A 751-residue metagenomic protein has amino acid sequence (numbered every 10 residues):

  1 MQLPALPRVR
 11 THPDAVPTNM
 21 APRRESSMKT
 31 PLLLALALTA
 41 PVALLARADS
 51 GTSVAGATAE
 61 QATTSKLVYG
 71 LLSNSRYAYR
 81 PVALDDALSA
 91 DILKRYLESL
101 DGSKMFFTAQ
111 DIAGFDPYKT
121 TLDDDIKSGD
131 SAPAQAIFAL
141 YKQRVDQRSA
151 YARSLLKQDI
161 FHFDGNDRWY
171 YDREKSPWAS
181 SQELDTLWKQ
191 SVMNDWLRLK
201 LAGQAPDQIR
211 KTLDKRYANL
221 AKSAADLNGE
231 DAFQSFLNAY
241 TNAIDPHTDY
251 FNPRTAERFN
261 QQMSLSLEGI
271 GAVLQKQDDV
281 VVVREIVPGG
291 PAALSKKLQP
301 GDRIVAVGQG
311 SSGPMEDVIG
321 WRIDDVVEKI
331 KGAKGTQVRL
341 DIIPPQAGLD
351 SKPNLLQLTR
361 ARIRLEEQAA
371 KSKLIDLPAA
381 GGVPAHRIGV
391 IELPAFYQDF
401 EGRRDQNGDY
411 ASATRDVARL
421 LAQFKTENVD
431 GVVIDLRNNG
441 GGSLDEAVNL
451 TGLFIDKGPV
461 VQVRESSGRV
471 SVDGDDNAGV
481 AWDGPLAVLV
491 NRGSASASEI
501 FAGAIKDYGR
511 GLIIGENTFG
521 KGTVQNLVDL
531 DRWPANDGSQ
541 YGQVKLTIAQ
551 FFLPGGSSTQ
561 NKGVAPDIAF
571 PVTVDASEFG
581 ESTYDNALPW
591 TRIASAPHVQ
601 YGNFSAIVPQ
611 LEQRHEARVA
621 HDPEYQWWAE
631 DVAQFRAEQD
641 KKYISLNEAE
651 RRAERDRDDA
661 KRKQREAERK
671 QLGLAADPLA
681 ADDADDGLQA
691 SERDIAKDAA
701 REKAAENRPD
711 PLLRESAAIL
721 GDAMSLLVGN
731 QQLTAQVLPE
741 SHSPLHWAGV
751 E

Functional and structural regions predicted by a protein language model:
P7-S27: Short, Lys/Arg-enriched N-terminal segments with co-localized hydrophobic residues within the first ~10-30 amino acids
A35-A43: Bacterial N-terminal signal peptides
A48-A57, S73-D85, S89, K222-G229 (+5 more regions): Cleft-lining beta-strand/loop regions that shape enzyme active-site pockets
D49-V54, T64-Y79, P117-T121, T212-N219 (+2 more regions): Acidic/histidine-rich, surface-exposed loop or edge segments in extracytoplasmic proteins
L84-A90, K94-R168, A221-K276, Q337-R339 (+3 more regions): Extended, small/polar residue-biased N-terminal targeting/export presequences and adjacent propeptide/linker tracts
E98-S99, T120, A139, Q143-A150 (+4 more regions): PDZ/PDZ-like domain segments forming the peptide/carboxylate-binding groove, activating on the N-terminal beta-strands
Q204-K215, P554-E740: Conserved functional hotspot residues or short segments at active or partner-binding sites across diverse domains
G509, E516-F579: Polar, glycine-rich mid-to-C-terminal structural blocks that act as macromolecule-binding/assembly scaffolds
